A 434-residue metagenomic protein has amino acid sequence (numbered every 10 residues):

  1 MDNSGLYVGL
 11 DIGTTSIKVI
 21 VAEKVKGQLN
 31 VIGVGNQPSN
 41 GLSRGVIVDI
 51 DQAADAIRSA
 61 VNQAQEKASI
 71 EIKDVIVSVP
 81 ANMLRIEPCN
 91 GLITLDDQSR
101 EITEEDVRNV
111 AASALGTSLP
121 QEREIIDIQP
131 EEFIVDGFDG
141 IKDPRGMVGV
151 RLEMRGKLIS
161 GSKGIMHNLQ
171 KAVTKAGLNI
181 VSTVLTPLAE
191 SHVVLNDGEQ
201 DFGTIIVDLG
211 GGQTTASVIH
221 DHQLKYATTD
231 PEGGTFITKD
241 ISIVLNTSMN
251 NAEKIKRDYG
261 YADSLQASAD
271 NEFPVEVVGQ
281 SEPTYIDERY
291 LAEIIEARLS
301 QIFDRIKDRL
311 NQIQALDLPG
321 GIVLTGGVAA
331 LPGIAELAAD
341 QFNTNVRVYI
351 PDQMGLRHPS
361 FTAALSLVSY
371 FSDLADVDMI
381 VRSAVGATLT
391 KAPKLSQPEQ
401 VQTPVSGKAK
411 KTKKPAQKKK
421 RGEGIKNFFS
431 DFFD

Functional and structural regions predicted by a protein language model:
M1-S16, I20-D74, V79-T204, S248-M249 (+6 more regions): Nucleotide/phosphate-binding catalytic cleft detector across ATP-hydrolyzing and phosphate-transferring enzymes
L10, V19, V77, V173 (+5 more regions): Residue-level signature of catalytic and energy-coupling elements of molecular machines, predominantly ATP/GTP-dependent
L10-S16, V79-P80, G198, I206-Q213 (+3 more regions): A short acidic Gly-Thr/Ser loop motif
R151-E153, H220-Q223, Q314-G320: Short, surface-exposed connector motifs at secondary-structure boundaries
K225-Y226, K239, Y290, V346-M354: Short beta-alpha connecting loops at secondary-structure transitions that line or flank enzyme active sites
P231-S248: A conserved active-site cap/scaffold subdomain adjacent to cofactor or substrate pockets
L318-L337: Glycine-rich phosphate-binding loops at beta-strand->alpha-helix junctions
P351-L395: Glycine-rich phosphate-binding/hydrolytic loop that grips phosphoryl groups
